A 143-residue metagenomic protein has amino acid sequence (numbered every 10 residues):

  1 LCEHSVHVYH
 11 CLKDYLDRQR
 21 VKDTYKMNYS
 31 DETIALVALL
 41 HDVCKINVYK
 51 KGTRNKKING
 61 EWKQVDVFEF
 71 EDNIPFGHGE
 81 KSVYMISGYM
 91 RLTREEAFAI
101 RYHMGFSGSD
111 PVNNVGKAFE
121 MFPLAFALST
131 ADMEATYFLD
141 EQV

Functional and structural regions predicted by a protein language model:
E3-H4, Y15-D17, V21-E141: Divalent metal-dependent catalytic cores for phosphoryl transfer on phosphate-bearing substrates
